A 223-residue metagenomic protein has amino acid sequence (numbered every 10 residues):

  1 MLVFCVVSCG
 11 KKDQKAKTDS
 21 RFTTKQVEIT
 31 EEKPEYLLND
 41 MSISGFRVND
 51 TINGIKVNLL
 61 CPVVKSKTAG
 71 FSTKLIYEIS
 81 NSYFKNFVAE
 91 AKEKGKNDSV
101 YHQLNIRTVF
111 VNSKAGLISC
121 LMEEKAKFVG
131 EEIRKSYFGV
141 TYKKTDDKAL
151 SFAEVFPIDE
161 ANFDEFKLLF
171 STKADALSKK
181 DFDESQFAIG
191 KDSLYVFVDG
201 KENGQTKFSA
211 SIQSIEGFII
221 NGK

Functional and structural regions predicted by a protein language model:
C5-S8: C-terminal motif of bacterial Sec signal peptides marking the signal peptidase cleavage site
G10-K223: Compositionally biased intrinsically disordered regions enriched in Thr/Gly
